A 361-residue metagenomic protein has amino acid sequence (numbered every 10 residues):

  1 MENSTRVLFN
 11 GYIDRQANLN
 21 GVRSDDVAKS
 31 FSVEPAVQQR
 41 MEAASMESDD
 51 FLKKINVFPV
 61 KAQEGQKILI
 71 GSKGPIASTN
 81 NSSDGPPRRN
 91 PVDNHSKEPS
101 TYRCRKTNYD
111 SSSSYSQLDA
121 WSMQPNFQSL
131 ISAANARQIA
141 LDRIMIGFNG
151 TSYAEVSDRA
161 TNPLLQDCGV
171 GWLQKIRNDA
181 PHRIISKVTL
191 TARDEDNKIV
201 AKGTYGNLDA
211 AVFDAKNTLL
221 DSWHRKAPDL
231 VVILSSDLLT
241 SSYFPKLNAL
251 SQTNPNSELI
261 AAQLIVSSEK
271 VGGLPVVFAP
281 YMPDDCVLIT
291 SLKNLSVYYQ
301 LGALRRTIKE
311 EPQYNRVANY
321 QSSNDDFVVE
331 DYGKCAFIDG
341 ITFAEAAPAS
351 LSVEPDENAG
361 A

Functional and structural regions predicted by a protein language model:
E2-D49, Q166-D196, A201-F213, P228 (+1 more regions): Sequence/fold signature of self-assembling virion shell proteins
N18, V22, A140-F148, S152 (+1 more regions): Intrinsically disordered or highly flexible coil/loop and linker segments, enriched in small and charged/polar residues
K29-S112, A133, L165, G171: Assembly/oligomerization interface modules of large self-assembling protein complexes
N108, Y115-A211, G360: Alpha-helical scaffold segments that mediate packing/assembly in large oligomeric complexes
S113-Y115, S236: Short, structured patches in soluble enzyme cores that scaffold and shape functional sites
Q138, D142, A215-T218, S242: Generic, well-ordered alpha-helical scaffold segments in large soluble proteins
S152-V156, P228-L238: A glycine-rich phosphate-binding loop feature that marks nucleotide/adenosyl-phosphate handling sites
N217-L220, V276: Structured aminoacyl-transfer and RNA-binding surfaces used for tRNA recognition/handling in the translation apparatus
